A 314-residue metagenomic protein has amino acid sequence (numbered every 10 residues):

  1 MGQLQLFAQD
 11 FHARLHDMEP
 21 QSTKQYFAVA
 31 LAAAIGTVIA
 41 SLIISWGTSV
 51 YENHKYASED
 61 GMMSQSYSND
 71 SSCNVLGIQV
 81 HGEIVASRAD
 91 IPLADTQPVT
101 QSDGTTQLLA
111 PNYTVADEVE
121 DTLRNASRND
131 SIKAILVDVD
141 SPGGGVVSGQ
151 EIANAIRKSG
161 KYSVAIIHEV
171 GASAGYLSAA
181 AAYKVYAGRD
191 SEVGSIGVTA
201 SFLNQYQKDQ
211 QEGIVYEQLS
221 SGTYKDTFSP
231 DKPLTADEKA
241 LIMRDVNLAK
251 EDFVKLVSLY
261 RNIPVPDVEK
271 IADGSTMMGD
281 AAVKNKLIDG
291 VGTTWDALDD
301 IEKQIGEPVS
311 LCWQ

Functional and structural regions predicted by a protein language model:
G2-A174, Y186-G188, A200-Q314: N-terminal organellar transit peptides
L177-K184: Alpha-helix C-terminal capping segments
I196: A substrate-binding/cap region within the structured catalytic cores of diverse enzymes
